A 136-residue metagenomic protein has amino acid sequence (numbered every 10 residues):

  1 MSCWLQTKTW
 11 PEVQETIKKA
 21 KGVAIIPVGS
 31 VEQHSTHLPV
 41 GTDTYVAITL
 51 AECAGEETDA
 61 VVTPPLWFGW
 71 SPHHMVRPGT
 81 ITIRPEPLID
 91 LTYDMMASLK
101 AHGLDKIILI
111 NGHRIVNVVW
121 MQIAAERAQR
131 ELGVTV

Functional and structural regions predicted by a protein language model:
M1-P39: Active-site and ligand/interface coordination hotspots across diverse enzymes and nucleic-acid-associated assemblies
C3-K8, W70-V136: Active-site histidine-anchored catalytic micro-motif
T16, E57-T58, E131: Change "in soluble alpha/beta enzymes" to "in soluble alpha/beta proteins
G22, D59-A60, G133-T135: A generic structural signal for alpha->beta connector loops
H37-Y45, M75-G79: Glycine-rich loop at the start of a catalytic domain that most often binds anionic cofactors/ligands
D43-G55: Short catalytic helix/loop segments, enriched in acidic residues and glycine and frequently bearing histidine
A60, P64-G69: Short glycine-enriched loops at secondary-structure junctions
